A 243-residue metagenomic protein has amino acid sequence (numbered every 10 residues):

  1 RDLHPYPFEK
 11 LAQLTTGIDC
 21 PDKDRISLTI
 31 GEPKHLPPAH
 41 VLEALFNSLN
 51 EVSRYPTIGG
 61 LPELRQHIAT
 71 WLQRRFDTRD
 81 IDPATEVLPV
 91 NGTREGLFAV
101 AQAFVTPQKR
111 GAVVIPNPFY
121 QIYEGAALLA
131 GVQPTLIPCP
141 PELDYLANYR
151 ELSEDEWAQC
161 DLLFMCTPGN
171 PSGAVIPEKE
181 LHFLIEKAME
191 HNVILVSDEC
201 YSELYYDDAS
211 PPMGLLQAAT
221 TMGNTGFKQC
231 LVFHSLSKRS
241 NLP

Functional and structural regions predicted by a protein language model:
R1-N50: Conserved N-terminal helix/loop that builds the PLP phosphate-binding region of the aspartate aminotransferase-like
D2, S172-A174, L236-R239: Glycine-rich "substrate-gating" loop/helix at the edge of Rossmann-like oxidoreductase active sites
I18, A130, K187-H191: Helix C-cap/helix->beta junction micro-motif
P38-L42, Y206-S210, P243: Short aromatic-enriched loop/helix-cap "lid" or pocket-rim segments at secondary-structure transitions that line
V52-E186, S202-N224, L231: Conserved core of the PLP fold type I
L195-V196: Residue-level marker for buried hydrophobic side chains located in beta-strands that build the well-ordered beta-sheet
E199: Walker B catalytic acidic pair
T221-P243: Active-site PLP-lysine loop of aminotransferase-like
